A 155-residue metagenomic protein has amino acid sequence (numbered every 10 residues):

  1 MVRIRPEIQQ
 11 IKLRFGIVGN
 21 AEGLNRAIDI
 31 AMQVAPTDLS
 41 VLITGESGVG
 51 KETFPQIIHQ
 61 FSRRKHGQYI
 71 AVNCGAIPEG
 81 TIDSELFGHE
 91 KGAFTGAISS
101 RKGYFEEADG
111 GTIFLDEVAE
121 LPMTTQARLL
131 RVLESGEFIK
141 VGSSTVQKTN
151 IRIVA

Functional and structural regions predicted by a protein language model:
M1-E22, D29: Conserved ASCE P-loop NTPase core motifs with emphasis on AAA+ ATPases
V2, P6, D29, I57-Q60 (+2 more regions): CheY-like receiver
G16, D29-T95, E106-P122: Conserved post-Walker A coupling segment in P-loop NTPases
N25, Q56, S84, A127-R131: Surface-exposed alpha-helical interface segments used for non-catalytic interactions
A31-V34, V132, G136: AAA+ P-loop ATPase catalytic core
I70, S100-G110, F114, P122-R128 (+1 more regions): AAA+/SF3 P-loop NTPase mechanochemical coupling elements
G92-S99, E134-K140: Short gly/ser/thr-rich secondary-structure transition/capping motifs
